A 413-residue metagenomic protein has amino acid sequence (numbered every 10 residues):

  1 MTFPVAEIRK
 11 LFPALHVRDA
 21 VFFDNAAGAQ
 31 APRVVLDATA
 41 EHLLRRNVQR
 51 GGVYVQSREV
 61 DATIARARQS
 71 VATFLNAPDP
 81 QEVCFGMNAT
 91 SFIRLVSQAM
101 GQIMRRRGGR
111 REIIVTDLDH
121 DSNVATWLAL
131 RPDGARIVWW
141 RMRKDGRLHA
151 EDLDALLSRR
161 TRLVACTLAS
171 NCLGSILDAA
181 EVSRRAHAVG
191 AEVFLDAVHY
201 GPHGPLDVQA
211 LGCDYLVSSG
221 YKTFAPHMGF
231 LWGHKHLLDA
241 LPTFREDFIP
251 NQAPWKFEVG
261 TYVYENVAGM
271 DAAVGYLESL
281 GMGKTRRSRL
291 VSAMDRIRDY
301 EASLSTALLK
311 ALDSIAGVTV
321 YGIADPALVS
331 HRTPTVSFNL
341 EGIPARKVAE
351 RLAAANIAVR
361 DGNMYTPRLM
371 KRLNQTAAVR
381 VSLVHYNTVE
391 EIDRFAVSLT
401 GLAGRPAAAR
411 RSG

Functional and structural regions predicted by a protein language model:
M1-G413: Pyridoxal 5′-phosphate
